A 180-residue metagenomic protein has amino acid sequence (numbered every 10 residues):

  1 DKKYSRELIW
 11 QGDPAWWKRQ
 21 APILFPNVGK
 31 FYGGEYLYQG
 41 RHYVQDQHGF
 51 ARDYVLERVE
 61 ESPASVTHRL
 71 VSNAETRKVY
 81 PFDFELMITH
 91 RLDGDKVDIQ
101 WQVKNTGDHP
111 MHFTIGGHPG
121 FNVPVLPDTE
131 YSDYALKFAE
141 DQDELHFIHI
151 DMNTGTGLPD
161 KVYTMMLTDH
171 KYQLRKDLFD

Functional and structural regions predicted by a protein language model:
D1, I88-H90, V97-N105: Short, well-ordered beta-strand segments enriched in hydrophobic/aromatic residues
D1-Y38, H42-Q45: Beta-strand-rich N-terminal accessory domains
E35, H42, S65, K96-D98 (+1 more regions): Structural motif
R41-G94: Extended, loop-rich substrate-binding clefts of extracytoplasmic carbohydrate-active enzymes
V66-H68, L86-I88, I99, I115-G117 (+1 more regions): Hydrophobic residues positioned within well-ordered beta-strands of beta-sheet architectures
S72-A74, L92-G94, N105-G107, P119-V123 (+1 more regions): Beta-strand elements of well-folded, non-transmembrane domains
Q102-S132: Acidic (Asp/Glu-rich), glycine- and aromatic
V123, P127-D180: Active-site/ligand-binding surface loops and adjacent short beta/alpha elements that line catalytic pockets across
